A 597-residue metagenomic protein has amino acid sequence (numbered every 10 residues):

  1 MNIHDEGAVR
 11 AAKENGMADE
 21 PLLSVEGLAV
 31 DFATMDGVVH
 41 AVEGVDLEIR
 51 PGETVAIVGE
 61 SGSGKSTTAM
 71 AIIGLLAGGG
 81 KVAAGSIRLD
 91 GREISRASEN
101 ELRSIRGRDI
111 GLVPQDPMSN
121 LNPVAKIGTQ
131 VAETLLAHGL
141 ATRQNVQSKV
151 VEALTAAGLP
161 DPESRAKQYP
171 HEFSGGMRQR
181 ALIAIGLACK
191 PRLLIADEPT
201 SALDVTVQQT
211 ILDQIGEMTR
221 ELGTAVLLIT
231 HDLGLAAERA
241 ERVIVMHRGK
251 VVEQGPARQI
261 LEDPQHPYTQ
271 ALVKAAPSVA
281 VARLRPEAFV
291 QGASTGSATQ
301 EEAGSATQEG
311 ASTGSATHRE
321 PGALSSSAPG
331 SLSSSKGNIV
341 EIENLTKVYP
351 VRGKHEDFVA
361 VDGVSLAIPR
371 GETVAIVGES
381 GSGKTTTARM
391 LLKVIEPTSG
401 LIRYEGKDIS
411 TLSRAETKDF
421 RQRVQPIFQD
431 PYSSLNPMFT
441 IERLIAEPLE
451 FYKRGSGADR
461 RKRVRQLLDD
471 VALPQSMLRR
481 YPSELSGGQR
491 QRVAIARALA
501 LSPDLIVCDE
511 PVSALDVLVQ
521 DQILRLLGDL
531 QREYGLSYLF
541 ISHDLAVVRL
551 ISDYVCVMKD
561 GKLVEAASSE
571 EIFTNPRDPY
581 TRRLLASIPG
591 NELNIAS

Functional and structural regions predicted by a protein language model:
I73, A77, L392: Helix-to-loop junction immediately C-terminal to a conserved catalytic motif
V82-E93, G400-D408, F420: Conserved ABC transporter NBD signature motif
N145-S164, D408, D459-S476, L585-A586: Conserved ABC ATPase "signature" region
Q168-F173, M177, Y481-L485, Q489: Conserved ABC ATPase signature
A181, G186-L187, V493, L499: ABC ATPase C-loop
A188-R192, A500-D504, Q520: A short, proline-enriched helix->beta-strand linker immediately N-terminal to the Walker B motif in ABC-type P-loop
Q254-G255, D263, L563-A567: ABC ATPase "signature
